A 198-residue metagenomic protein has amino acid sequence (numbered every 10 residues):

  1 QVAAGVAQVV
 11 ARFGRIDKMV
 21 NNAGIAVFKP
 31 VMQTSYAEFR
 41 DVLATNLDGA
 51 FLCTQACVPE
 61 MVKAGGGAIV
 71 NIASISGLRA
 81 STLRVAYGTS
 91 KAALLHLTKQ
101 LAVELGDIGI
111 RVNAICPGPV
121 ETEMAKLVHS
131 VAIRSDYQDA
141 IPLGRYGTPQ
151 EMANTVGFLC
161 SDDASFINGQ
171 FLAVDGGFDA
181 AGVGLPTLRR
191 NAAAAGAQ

Functional and structural regions predicted by a protein language model:
P30-V31, E38-L43, Y137: Substrate-binding pocket helix/loop in short-chain dehydrogenase/reductase
V31-M32, R79-V85, D107-I108, G144 (+1 more regions): Active-site loop immediately N-terminal to the catalytic Tyr-X3-Lys motif of short-chain dehydrogenase/reductase
T34, A80-G88, Q100, M124 (+1 more regions): Active-site loop-to-helix junction immediately N-terminal to the catalytic Tyr of the SDR YXXXK motif in Rossmann-fold
T54, S90, T98: Active-site helix of classical SDR
P59, V103-D107, S165: Alpha-helical segment proximal to the catalytic Tyr-Lys
S74: Residue(s) in the substrate-gating loop at a strand-loop-helix junction that position the organic substrate next
A114, S135-I167, V174-G176, Q198: C-terminal helical subdomain
